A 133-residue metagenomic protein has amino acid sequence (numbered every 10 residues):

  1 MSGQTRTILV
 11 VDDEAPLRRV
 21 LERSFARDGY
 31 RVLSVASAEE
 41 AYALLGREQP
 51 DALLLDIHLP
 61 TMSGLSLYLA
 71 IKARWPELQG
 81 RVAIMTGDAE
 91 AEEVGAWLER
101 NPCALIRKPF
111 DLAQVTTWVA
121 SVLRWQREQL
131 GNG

Functional and structural regions predicted by a protein language model:
M1-L9, A15, A73, L78 (+1 more regions): Non-catalytic signal-transmission and effector/linker regions of two-component phosphorelay proteins
R18, P60, E90: The feature encodes the CheY-like receiver
R19-R27: Charged docking surfaces used in two-component/phosphorelay signaling
S34, L59-M62: Residue-level signal for the "D+5" position in two-component response regulator receiver
S34-A52: Acidic, metal-coordinating helix/loop segments flanking the phosphotransfer/catalytic sites of two-component signaling
S37, S63-L67: Acidic catalytic/metal-coordinating carboxylates
D56: Active-site residues of response regulator receiver
M85-T86: Hydrophobic/aromatic residues positioned on beta-strands within the core alpha/beta folds
